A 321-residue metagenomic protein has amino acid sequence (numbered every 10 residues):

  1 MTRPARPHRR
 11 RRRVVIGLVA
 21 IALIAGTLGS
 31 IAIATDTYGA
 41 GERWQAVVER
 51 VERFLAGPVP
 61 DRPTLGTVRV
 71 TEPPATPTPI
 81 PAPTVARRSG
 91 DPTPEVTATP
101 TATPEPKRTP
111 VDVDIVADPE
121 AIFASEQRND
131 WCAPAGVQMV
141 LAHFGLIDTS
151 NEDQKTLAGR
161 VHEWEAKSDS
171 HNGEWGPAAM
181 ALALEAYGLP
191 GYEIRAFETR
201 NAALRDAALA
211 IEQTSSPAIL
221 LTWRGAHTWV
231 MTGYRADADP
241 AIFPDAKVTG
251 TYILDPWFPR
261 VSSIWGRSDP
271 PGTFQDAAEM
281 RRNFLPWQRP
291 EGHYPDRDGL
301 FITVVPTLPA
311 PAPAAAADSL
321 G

Functional and structural regions predicted by a protein language model:
M1-T2: N-terminal intrinsically disordered, acidic low-complexity segments at the extreme N-terminus
A5-L23: N-terminal Sec-pathway targeting helices
G29-W44: Hydrophobic single-pass membrane-insertion segments
G41, L146-T149, D239-F243: Structural helix-adjacent loops and short alpha-helical linkers that scaffold large soluble proteins
V51-T109, A316: Ser/Thr-rich, Proline-interspersed low-complexity disordered segments
V59-P63, V68, P104-P110, Y234-R235 (+1 more regions): Noncatalytic regulatory segments and standalone regulatory/sensor domains
P106-F197, Q288-G321: Cysteine-nucleophile protease catalytic domains, especially the papain-like/related folds used in DUB/UBL proteases
R195-Y252: Active-site-adjacent substructure of cysteine-protease-like catalytic cores
